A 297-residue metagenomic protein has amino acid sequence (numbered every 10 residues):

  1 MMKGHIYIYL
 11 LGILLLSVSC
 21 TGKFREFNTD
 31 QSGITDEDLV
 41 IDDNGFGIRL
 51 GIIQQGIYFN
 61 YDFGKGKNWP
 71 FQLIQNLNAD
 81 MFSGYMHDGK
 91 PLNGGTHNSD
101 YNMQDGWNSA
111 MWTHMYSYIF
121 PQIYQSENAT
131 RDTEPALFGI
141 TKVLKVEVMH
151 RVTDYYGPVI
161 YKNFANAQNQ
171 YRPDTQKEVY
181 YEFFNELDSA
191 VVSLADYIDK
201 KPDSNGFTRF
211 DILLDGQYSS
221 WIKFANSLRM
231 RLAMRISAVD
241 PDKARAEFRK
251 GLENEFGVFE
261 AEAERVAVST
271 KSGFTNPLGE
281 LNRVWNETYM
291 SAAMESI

Functional and structural regions predicted by a protein language model:
M1-T29: Bacterial Sec-dependent N-terminal signal peptides
M2, L10, C20, D62-G64 (+5 more regions): Intrinsically disordered, low-complexity segments enriched in small/polar residues
K3, D30-D36, N102, T175: Short, solvent-exposed coil/turn linker segments
I6-G12, L73, L77, D88 (+1 more regions): Terminal low-complexity, poorly structured segments
I8-L14, Q55-Y58, Q125, D132 (+1 more regions): Intrinsic structural disorder/low-complexity segments
C20-S83, Q125: Membrane-proximal, proline-rich intrinsically disordered regions
V40-G45, D88-I297: Structured, solvent-exposed acidic/aromatic patches
